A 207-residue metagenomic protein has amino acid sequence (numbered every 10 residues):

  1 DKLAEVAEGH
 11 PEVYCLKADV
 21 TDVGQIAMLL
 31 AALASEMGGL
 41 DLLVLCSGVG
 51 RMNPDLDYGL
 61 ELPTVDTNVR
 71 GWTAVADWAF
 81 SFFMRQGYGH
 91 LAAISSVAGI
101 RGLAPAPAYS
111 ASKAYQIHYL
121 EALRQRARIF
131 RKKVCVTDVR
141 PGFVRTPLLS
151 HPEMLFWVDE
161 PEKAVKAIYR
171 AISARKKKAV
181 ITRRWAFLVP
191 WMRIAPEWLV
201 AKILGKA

Functional and structural regions predicted by a protein language model:
G9-G24: Rossmann-fold cofactor-recognition segment
C46-M52: Conserved NAD(P)H cofactor-binding loop of Rossmann-fold oxidoreductase domains
N53-D66: Short alpha-helical oligomerization interface
A76, S112: Active-site helix of classical SDR
S96: Residue(s) in the substrate-gating loop at a strand-loop-helix junction that position the organic substrate next
L103-P107: Active-site loop immediately N-terminal to the catalytic Tyr-X3-Lys motif of short-chain dehydrogenase/reductase
D138, E153-V189: C-terminal helical subdomain
